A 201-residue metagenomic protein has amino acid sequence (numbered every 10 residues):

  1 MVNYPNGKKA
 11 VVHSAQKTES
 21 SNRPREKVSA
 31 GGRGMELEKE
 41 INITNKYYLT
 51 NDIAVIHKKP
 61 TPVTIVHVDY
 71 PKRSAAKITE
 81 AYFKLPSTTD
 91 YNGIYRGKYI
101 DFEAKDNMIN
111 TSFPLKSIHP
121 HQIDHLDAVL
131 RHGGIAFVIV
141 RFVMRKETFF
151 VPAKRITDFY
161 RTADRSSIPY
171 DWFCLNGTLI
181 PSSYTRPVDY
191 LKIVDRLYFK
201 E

Functional and structural regions predicted by a protein language model:
V2-P24, V28, C174-E201: Charged phosphate-binding loop/patch that engages nucleotide di/tri-phosphates or the phosphate backbone of nucleic
S21-I78: Acidic-basic catalytic patches of nuclease active cores, encompassing PD-(D/E)XK and other metal-cofactor nuclease
I53, V68, Y82-G93, T162 (+1 more regions): Positively charged, polar, low-complexity stretches
I65-V66, I109-S112, K146: Short, solvent-exposed loop/turn segments at secondary-structure junctions
T89-N110: Conserved catalytic cores of phosphodiester-cleaving nucleases, focusing on short active-site segments
K105-H132: Mg2+/Mn2+-dependent nuclease catalytic core
D127-T157: Nucleic-acid nuclease catalytic cores
V151-F173: Short, electropositive alpha-helical surface patch
